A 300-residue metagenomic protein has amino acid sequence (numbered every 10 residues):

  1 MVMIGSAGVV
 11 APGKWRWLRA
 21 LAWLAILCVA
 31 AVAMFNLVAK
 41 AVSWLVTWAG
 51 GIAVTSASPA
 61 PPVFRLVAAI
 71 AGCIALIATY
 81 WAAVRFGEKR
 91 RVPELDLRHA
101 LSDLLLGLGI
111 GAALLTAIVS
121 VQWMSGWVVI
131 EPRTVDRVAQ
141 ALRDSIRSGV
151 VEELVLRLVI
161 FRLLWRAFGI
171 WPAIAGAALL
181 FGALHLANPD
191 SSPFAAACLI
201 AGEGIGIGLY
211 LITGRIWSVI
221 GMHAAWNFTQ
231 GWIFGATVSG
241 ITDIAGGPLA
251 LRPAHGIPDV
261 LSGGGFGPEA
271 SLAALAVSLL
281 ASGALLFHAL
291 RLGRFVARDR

Functional and structural regions predicted by a protein language model:
M1-V92, G231-R300: N-terminal, membrane-interfacial amphipathic/helix-forming hydrophobic leader that caps and precedes the first
V2-V9, V84-R85, P193-W226: Cytoplasmic juxtamembrane interface segments
V29-N36, L115-V121, A178-A187, A225-I233: Aromatic-anchored segments of alpha-helical transmembrane domains
F86-P93, L115-I130: Transmembrane alpha-helix boundary signature
A100, L108, A112, L142 (+9 more regions): Residue-level signature of the transmembrane alpha-helical core of multi-pass small-molecule transporters
I130-S191, A201-G204, G208: Function-critical hydrophobic alpha-helical transmembrane segments in multi-pass membrane proteins
W171-P172, I216-W217, E269: Residues that define the loop-to-transmembrane-helix transition and helix capping in multi-pass membrane transporters
A183-A197, Q230-D243: Interfacial aromatic-anchored transmembrane helix boundaries in multi-pass membrane proteins
